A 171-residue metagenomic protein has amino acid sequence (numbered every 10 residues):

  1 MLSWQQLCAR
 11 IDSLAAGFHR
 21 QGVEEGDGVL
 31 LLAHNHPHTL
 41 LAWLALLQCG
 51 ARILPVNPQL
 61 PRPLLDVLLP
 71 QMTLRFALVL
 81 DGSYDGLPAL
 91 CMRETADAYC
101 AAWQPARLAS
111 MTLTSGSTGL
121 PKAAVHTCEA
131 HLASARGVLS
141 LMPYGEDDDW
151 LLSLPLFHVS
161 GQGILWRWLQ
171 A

Functional and structural regions predicted by a protein language model:
M1-G22, H34-H36, L44, P63-D66: Conserved AMP-binding/adenylate-forming core of the ANL superfamily
S3-Q5, A109-R136: Conserved AMP-binding A3 loop
V29, L46, L108, T114-S117 (+2 more regions): Conserved S/T- and glycine-rich ATP-binding loop of Class I adenylate-forming
L30-L32, T39-W43, L47-M72, A123-V125: Short beta-strand->loop structural element characteristic of the AMP-binding/adenylate-forming
A33-L44, Q59-R62, S153-Q170: Conserved coil-to-alpha-helix start sites within the AMP-binding
L54, P58-G82, S134-L151: Conserved ATP-dependent adenylate/AMP-binding module captured primarily in the ANL superfamily
S83-L108, A135: Flexible, low-complexity linker/hinge segments
L132-D149, L156-A171: Conserved AMP-binding/adenylation subdomain of ANL enzymes
